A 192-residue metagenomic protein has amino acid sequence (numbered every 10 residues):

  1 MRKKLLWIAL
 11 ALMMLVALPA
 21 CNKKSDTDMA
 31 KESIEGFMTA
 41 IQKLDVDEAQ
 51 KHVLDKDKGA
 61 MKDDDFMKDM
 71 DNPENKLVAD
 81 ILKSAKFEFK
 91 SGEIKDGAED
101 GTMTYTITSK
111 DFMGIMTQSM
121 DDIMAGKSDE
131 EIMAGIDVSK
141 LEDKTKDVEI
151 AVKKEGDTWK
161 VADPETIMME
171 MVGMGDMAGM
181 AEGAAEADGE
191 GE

Functional and structural regions predicted by a protein language model:
M1-L5, A9-L12: Positively charged n-region of N-terminal signal peptides that target proteins for export
V16-A20: C-terminal motif of bacterial Sec signal peptides marking the signal peptidase cleavage site
N22-K24: Bacterial signal peptide processing site
D26-D45: Short, aromatic-enriched amphipathic alpha-helices that serve as compact interaction elements
I41-D45, E74, I81, E149: Cytosol-facing boundaries of transmembrane alpha helices in integral membrane proteins
L44-D47, M67, T117-A134, M171-E192: Low-complexity, Pro/Thr/Ser/Glu-rich flexible segments characteristic of extracytoplasmic/periplasmic regions
Q50-M120: Short solvent-exposed beta->alpha transition segments
A134-A184, G191-E192: Short beta-strand edge/turn micro-motifs at domain boundaries
